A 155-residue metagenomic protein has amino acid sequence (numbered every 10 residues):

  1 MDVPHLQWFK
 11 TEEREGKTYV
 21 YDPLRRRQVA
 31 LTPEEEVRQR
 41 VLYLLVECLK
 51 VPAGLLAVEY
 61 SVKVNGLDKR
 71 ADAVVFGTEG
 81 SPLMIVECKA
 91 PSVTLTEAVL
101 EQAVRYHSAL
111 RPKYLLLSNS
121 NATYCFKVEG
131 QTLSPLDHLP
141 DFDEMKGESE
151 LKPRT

Functional and structural regions predicted by a protein language model:
M1-Y114, N121-T155: A short, conserved, highly charged catalytic patch centered on acidic carboxylates
